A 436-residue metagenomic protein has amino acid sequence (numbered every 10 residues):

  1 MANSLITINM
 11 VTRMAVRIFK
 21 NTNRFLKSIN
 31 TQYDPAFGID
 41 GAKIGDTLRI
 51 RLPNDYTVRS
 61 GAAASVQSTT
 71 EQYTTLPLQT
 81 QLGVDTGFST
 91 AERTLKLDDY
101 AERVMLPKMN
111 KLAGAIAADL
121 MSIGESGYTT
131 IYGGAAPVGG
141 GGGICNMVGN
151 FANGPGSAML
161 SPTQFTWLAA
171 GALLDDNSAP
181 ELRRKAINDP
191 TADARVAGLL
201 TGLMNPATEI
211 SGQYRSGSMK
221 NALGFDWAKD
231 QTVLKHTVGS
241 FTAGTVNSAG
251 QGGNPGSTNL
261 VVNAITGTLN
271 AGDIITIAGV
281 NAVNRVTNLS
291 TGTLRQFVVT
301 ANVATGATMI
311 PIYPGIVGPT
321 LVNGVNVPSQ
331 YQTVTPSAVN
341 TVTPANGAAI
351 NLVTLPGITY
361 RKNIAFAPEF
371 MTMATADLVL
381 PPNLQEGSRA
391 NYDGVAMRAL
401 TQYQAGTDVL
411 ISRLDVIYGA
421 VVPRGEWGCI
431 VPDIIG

Functional and structural regions predicted by a protein language model:
M1-L78, G428: N-terminal "assembly arms/tails" that initiate or stabilize quaternary assembly in self-assembling proteins
N30-A42, P155, S161-L199: Short, low-complexity, charged/polar segments at coil/turn and helix-coil boundaries
D34-I39, P137-G142, F151-W167, P255-G267 (+1 more regions): Surface-exposed ligand/attachment interfaces on beta-rich extracellular proteins
I50, L76-G143, A158-M159, A172-D193 (+2 more regions): Long, contiguous amphipathic alpha-helices that act as assembly "spine/axial" helices in icosahedral shell and virion
A135-G156, N323-T341: Surface-exposed intrinsically disordered loops and tails
S161, R195-T320, V327, Q332-A345 (+1 more regions): Autoprocessing Asn-cyclization modules and mimics
M309-V395: Cys-His-centered catalytic/binding microenvironment captured across papain-like cysteine peptidases and homologous
V395-G436: Hydrophobic, glycine-enriched assembly/anchoring segments
